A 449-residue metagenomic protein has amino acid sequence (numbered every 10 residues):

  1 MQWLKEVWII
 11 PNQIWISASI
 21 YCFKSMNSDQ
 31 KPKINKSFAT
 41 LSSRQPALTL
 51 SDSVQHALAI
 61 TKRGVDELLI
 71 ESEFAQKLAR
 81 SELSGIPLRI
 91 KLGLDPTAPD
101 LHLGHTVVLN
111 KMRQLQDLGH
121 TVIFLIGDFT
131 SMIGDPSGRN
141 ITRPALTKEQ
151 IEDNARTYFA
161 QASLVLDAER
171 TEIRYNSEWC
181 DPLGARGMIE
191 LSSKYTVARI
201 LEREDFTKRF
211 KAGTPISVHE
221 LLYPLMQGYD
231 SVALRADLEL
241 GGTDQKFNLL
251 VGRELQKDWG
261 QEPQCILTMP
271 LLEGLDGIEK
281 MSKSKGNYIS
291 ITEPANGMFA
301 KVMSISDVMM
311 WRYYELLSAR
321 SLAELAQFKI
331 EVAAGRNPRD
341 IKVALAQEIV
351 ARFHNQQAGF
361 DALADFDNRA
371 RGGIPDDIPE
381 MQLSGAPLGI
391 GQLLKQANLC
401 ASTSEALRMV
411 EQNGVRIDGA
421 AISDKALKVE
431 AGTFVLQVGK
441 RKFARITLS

Functional and structural regions predicted by a protein language model:
L41-L88: Positively charged, low-complexity intrinsically disordered leader regions
V65, A145-T268, L275: Divalent-metal (Mg2+/Mn2+/Ca2+)-assisted nucleotide/phosphate chemistry catalytic cores
F74-P136, L240-K246, G252: N-terminal catalytic cores of NTP/NDP-binding nucleotidyl/phosphoryl-transfer enzymes
S131-L146, Q161: Active-site-proximal loop->helix
L255-S449: Conserved nucleotide- and phosphate/pyrophosphate-binding catalytic cores in adenylate/nucleotidyl-handling enzymes
